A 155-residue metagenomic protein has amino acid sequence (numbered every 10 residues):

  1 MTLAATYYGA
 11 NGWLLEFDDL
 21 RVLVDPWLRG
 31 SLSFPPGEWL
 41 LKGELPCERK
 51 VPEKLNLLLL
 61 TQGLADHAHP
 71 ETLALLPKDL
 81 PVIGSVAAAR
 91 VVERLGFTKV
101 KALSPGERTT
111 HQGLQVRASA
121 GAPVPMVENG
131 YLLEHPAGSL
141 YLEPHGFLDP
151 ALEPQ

Functional and structural regions predicted by a protein language model:
M1, G9-N11, K78, P105-E107 (+1 more regions): Residue-level marker for the onset of beta-strands and adjacent loop->beta junctions in well-ordered domains
M1-L3, E16-V22, R108-R117, E134-L140: Beta-strand-turn-beta hairpins that frame and shape the catalytic cleft of phosphate-ester-processing enzymes
A4-Y7, P81-V86, Y141-P144: Short, hydrophobic beta-strand segments that form beta-sheet elements in well-ordered domains
N11-L14, R29-S31, G63-A68, A89-V92 (+3 more regions): Active-site environment of divalent metal-dependent phosphoester hydrolases
L20-L59, E71-T72, L148-Q155: Pre-active-site segment of Zn-dependent metallo-hydrolases
E44-T109: Active-site HxH/HxHxD metal-binding segment of metal-dependent hydrolases
G106, L114-P123, N129-G130: A metal-dependent hydrolase metal-coordination microenvironment
A122-Q155: Active-site-proximal loop/helix segments of hydrolase catalytic cores
